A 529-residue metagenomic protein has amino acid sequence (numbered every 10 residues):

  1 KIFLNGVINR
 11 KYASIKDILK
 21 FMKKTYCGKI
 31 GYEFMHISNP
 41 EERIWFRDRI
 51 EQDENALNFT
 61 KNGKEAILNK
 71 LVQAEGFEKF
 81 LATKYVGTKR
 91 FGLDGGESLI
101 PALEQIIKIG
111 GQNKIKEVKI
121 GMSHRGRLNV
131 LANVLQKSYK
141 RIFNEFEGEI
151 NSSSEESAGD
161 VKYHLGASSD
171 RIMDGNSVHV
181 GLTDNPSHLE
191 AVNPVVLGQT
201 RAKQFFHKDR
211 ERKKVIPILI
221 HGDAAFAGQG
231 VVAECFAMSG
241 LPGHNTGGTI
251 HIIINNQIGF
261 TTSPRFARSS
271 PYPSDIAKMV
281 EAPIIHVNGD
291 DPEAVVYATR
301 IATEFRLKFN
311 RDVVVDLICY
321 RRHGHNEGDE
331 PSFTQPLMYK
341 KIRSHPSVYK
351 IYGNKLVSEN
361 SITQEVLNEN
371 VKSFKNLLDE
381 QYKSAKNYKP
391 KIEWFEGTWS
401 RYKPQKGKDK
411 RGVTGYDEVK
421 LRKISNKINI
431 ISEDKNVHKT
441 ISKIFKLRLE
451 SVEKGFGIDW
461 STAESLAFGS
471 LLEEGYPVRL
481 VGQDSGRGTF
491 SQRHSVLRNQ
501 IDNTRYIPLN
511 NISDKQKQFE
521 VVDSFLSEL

Functional and structural regions predicted by a protein language model:
K1-L99, I115: Extended, charge-enriched "interface" segments that sit outside catalytic cores
K1-Y12, K16, F21, S138 (+2 more regions): Glycine/aspartate-rich loop-and-adjacent alpha/beta segment that forms the canonical ThDP
F80-K140, L449, D459-L472, G486: Active-site pocket-lining segments that scaffold enzyme catalytic pockets across diverse folds
Q105-I106, G110-V130, P217-L219, V348-F374 (+2 more regions): Amphipathic alpha-helical packing elements
K116-E281, I285, F490-R493, L497-L529: Cofactor-binding active-site loop characterized by glycine-rich and histidine/acidic residues
G259-S270, K278-V314, I318-G324, S332: Conserved phosphate-handling catalytic cores of large alpha/beta enzymes
Y272-A298, S344-E365: Conserved thiamine diphosphate
V348-Y349, E359, T363-V478: Hard-cation-handling environments
